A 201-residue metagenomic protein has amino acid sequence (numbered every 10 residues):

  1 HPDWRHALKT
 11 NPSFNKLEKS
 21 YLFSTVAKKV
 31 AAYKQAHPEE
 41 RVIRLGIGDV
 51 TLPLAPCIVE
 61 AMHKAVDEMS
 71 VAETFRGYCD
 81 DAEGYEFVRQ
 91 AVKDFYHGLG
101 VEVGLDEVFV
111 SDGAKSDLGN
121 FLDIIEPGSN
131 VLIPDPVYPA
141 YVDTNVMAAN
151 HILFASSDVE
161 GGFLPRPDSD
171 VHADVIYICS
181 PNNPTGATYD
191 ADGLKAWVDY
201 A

Functional and structural regions predicted by a protein language model:
H1-A7: Short, Lys/Arg-enriched N-terminal segments with co-localized hydrophobic residues within the first ~10-30 amino acids
W4, Y33-E40, D168-A173: Nucleotide-sugar donor-binding and catalytic loop/hinge architecture of NDP-sugar-dependent glycosyltransferases
K9-S13, S180-P181: Short glycine/proline- and acidic residue-enriched helix-loop micro-motifs that form flexible lids or anion-recognition
P12-D112, N120: N-terminal small-domain helix-loop-helix segment of the aminotransferase-like
A72-A201: Conserved core of the PLP fold type I
